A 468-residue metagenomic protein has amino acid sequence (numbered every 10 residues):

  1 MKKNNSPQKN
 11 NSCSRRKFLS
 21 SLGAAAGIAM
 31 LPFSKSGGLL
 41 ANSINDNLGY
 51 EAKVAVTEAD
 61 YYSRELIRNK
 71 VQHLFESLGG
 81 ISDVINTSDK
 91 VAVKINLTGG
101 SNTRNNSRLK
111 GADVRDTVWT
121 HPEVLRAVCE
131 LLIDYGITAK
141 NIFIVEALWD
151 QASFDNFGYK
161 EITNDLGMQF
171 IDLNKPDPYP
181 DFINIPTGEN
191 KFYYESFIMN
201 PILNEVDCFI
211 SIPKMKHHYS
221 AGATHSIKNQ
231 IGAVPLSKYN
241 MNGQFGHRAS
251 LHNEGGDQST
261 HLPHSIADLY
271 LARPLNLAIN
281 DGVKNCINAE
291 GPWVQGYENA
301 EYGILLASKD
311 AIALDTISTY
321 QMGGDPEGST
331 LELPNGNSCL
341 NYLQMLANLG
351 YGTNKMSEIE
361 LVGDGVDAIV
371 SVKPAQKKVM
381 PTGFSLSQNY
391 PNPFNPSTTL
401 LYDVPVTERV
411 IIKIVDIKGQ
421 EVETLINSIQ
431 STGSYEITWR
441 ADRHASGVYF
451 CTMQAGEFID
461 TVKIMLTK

Functional and structural regions predicted by a protein language model:
K2-V370: N-terminal and secondary-structure boundary signal
T120, T398, T424, T461: Ser/Thr-centric signal marking residues that sit in or immediately flank functional binding/regulatory motifs
S371-Y390, F394-K413, E436-D442: Glycine-centered coil/turn sites that cap beta-strands in beta-rich domains
V415-V422, Y449: Short, glycine-anchored, charge-dense loop/turn motifs used at functional sites
I426-T461: Short, surface-exposed loop/turn motifs with a glycine/proline- and acidic-biased composition
M465-K468: Short beta-strand edge segments in extracellular beta-sheet folds
